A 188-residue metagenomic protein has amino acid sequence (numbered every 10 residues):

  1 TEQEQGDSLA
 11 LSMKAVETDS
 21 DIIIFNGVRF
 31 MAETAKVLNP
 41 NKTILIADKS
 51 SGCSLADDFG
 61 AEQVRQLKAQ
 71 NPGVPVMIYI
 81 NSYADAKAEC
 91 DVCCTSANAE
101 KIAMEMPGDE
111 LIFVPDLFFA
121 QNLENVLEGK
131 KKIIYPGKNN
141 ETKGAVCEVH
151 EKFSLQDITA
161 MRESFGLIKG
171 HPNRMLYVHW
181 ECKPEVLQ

Functional and structural regions predicted by a protein language model:
T1-Q188: Active-site loop-to-helix "anion-binding N-cap" substructures in soluble metabolic enzymes
